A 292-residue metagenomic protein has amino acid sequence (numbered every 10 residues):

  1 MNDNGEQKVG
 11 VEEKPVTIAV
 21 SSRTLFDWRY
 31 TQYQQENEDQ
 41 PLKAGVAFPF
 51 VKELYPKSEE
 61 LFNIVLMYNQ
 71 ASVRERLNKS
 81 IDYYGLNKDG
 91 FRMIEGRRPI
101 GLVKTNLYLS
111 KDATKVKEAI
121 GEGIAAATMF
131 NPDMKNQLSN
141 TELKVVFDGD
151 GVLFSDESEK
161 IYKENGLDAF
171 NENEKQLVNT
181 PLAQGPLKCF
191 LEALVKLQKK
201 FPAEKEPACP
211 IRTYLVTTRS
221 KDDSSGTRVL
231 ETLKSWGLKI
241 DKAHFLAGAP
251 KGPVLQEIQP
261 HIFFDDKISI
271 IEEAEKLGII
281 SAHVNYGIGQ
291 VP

Functional and structural regions predicted by a protein language model:
N2-E95, S139, D148-F245: Alpha-helical substrate-recognition element adjacent to the catalytic core
E53, R76, K117-E118, R228 (+2 more regions): Phosphate- and divalent-cation-binding pockets in alpha/beta enzyme and binding domains that engage nucleotide-derived
D89, N106, L143, D241 (+1 more regions): Conserved acidic residues
G90-G96, T128-P132, K242-G248, N285-G287: A generic structural motif
R97-G101, G252: Short hydrophobic/charged patches on amphipathic alpha-helices used for structural packing and interfaces
G101-V103, L238, A247: Short, solvent-exposed interaction modules
L102-Q137, E257-P292: Acidic, Mg2+-coordinating phosphoryl-transfer loop and its flanking beta/alpha structural elements, shared across
